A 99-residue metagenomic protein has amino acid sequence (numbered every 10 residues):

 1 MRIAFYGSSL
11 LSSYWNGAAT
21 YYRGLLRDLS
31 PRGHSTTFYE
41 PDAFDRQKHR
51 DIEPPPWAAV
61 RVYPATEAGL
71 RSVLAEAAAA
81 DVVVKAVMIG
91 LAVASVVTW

Functional and structural regions predicted by a protein language model:
M1-R46: N-terminal subdomain of nucleotide-sugar transferases
I3, V82, T98-W99: Active-site proximal beta-strand in glycosyltransferases
Y6, Y63, A86: Conserved residues at the C-terminal ends of beta-strands
Y21-Y22, T66-G69, A92-V93: Amphipathic coiled-coil/heptad-repeat helices and related helical stalk/stem segments that mediate oligomerization
G33, W57-A58, A77-D81: Short, well-ordered alpha-helix to beta-strand connector turns
R46-S72: Conserved nucleotide-sugar phosphate-binding/catalytic loop shared by glycosyltransferases and other
V73-L91: Short N-terminal targeting/anchoring amphipathic segment
I89-W99: N-terminal low-complexity segments that are often proline-rich with Ser/Thr-Pro
